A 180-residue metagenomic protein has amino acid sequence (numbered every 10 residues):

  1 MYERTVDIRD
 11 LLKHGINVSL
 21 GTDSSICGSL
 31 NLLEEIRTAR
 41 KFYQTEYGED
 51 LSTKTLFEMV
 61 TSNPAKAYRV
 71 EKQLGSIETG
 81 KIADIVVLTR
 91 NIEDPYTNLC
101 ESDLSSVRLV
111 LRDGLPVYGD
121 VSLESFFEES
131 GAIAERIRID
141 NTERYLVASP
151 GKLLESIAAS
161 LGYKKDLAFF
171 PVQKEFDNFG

Functional and structural regions predicted by a protein language model:
M1-T79, A83-E93, E101-S102: Active-site-adjacent C-terminal substructures of enzyme catalytic domains
E58-G180: Active-site microenvironment of metallo-dependent hydrolases
